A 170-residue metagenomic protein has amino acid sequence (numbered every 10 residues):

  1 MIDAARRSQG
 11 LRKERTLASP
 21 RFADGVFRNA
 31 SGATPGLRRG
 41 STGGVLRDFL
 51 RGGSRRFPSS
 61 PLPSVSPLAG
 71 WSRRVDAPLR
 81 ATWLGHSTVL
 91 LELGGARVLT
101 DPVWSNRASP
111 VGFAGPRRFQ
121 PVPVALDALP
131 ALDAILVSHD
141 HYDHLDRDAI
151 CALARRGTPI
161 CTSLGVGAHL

Functional and structural regions predicted by a protein language model:
M1-A128: Metallo-beta-lactamase
S87, H141, V166: A generic "binding-loop/recognition-motif" signal
A108, L145, L170: Glycine/Thr-rich phosphate-binding loops of Rossmann-like dinucleotide-binding domains
F113-T162: Active-site metal-binding motif and surrounding structural segment of the metallo-beta-lactamase
S163-H169: Short, polar loop motifs at secondary-structure junctions
